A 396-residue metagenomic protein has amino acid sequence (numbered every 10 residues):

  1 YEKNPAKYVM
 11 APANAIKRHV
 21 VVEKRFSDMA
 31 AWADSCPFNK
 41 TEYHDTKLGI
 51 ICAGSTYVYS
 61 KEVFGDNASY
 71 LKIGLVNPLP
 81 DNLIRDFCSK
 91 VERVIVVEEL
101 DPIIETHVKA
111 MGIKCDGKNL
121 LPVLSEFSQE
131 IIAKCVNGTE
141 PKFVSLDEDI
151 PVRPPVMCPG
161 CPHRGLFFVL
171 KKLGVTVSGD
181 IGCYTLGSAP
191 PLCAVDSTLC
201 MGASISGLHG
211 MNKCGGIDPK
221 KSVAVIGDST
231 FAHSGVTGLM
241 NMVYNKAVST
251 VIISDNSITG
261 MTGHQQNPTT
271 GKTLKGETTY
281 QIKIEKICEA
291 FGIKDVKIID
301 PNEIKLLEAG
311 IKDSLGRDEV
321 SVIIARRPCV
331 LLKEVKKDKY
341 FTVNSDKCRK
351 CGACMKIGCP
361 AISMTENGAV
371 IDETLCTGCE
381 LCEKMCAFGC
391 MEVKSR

Functional and structural regions predicted by a protein language model:
Y1-M157, P162-L166, V175, G179 (+4 more regions): Flexible, low-complexity linker and terminal segments
A30-W32, L146-M157, G179-G187, K221-S234 (+1 more regions): Charged, low-complexity, helix/coiled-coil-prone segments
S89, K109, K171, V243 (+1 more regions): Anion (oxyanion) recognition and catalysis
D101, C183, F231, I258 (+1 more regions): Short, glycine/acidic-enriched loop or turn micro-motifs at the edges of active sites
S145-I205, C214-I217: Active-site diphosphate/adenylate-binding microenvironment
S188-I324, E334-V335: Thiamine diphosphate
